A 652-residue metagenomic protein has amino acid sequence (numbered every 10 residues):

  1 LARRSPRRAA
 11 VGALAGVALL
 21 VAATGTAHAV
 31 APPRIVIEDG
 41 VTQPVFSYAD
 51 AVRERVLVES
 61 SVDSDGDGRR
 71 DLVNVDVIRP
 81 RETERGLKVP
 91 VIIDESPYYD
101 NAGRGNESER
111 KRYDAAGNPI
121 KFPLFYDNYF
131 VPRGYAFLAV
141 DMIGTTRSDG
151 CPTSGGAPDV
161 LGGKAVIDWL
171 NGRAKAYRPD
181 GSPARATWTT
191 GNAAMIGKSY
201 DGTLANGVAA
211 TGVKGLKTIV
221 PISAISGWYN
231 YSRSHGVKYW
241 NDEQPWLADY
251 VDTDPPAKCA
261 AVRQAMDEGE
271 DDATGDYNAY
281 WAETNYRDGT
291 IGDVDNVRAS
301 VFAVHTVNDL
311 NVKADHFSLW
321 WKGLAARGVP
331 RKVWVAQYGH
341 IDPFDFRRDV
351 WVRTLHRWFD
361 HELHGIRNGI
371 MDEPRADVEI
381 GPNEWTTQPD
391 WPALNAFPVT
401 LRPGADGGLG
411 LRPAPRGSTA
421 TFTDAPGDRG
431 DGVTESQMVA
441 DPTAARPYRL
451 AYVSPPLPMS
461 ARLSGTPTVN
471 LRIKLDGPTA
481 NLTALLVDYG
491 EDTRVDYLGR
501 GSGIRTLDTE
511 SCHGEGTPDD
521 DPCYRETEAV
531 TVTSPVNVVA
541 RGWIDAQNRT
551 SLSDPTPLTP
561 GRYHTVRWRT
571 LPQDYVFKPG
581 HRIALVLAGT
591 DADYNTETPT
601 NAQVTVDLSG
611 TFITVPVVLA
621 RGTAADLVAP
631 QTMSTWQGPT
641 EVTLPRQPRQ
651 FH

Functional and structural regions predicted by a protein language model:
L1-A29: Secretory targeting and sorting signals
A29-G103, S108-E109, Y113-A116, P123-Y126 (+7 more regions): Catalytic-loop region of hydrolases
P32-P33, I37-T42, R347-H652: C-terminal, loop-rich substrate-recognition/catalytic regions characterized by aromatic stacking residues
V41-Q43, S61-S64, G68-D71, N101-R104 (+10 more regions): Accessory cap/linker subdomain of secreted extracellular hydrolases
T146-A165, A174, I341-W351: Catalytic nucleophile-loop/oxyanion-hole region of alpha/beta-hydrolase and closely related hydrolase-like folds
V297, A303-H305: Short beta-strand/loop motif that positions the catalytic acidic residue of the alpha/beta-hydrolase fold
L310-H316: Conserved alpha/beta-hydrolase "acid-adjacent" motif
L324-I341: Catalytic histidine neighborhood in serine/cysteine hydrolases with alpha/beta-hydrolase-type architecture
